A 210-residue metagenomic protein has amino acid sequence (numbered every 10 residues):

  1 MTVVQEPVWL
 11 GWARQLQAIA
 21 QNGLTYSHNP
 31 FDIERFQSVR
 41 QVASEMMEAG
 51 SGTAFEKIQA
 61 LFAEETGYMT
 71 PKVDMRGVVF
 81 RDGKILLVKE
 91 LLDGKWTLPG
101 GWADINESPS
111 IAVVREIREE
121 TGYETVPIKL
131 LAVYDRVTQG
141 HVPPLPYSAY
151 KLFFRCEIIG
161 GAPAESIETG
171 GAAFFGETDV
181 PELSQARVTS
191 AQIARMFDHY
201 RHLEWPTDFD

Functional and structural regions predicted by a protein language model:
M1-S38, K95, P163, I167-D210: Nudix hydrolase/Nudix homology domain
P30-I33, Q37-R76: Acidic, metal-coordinating catalytic segment for phosphate/diphosphate chemistry, firing primarily on the Nudix
S44, A132, A194-D198: Generic alpha-helical structural context detector
Q59-T97, T125, K129: N-terminal strand-loop-strand
P99-G101: Extended, positively charged loop/linker patches that create polyanion-binding surfaces
A103-V126, Y134-Q192, D208-F209: Unchanged
